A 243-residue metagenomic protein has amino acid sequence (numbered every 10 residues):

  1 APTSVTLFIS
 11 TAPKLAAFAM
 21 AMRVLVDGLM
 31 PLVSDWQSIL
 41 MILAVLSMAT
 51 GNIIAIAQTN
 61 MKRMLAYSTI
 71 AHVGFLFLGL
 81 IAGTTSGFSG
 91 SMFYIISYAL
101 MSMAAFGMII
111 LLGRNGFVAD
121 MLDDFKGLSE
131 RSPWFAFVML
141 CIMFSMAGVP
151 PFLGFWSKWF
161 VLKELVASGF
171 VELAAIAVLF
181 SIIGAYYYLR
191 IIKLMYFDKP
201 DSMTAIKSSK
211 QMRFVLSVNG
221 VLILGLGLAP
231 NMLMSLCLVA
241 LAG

Functional and structural regions predicted by a protein language model:
A1-G243: Alpha-helical transmembrane segments of multi-pass membrane proteins predominantly involved in bioenergetics
